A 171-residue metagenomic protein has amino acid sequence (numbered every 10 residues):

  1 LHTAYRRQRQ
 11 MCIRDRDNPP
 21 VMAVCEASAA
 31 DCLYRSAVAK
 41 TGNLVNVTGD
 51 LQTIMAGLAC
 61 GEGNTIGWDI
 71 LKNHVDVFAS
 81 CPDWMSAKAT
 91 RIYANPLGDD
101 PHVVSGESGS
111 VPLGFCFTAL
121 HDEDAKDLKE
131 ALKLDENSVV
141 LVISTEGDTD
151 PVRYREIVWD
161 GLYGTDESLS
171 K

Functional and structural regions predicted by a protein language model:
L1-D15: Single conserved hydrophobic/aromatic residue that forms the stacking wall/gate of nucleotide- or nucleobase-binding
R6-Q10, A30-Y34, E107-C116, D150-P151: Short glycine/serine/threonine-rich phosphate/pyrophosphate-binding segments that cradle anionic phosphate groups
R14, V38-T41, A94-P96, I157-G161: Short, solvent-exposed amphipathic alpha-helical segments in soluble enzyme and RNA/protein-processing domains
D15, C32-C81: Small/polar-residue-rich loop-to-helix segments that shape phosphate-bearing ligand pockets
R16-A29: Short, acidic/small-residue loops that bind anionic groups at enzyme active sites
E26-D31, I54, L58, E62 (+3 more regions): Glycine-rich beta-alpha junction loops
G63-L132: Active-site-adjacent helical/loop segments in soluble small-molecule enzymes
V111-K171: Phosphate-binding loop/pocket of nucleotide- and phosphate-handling active sites
